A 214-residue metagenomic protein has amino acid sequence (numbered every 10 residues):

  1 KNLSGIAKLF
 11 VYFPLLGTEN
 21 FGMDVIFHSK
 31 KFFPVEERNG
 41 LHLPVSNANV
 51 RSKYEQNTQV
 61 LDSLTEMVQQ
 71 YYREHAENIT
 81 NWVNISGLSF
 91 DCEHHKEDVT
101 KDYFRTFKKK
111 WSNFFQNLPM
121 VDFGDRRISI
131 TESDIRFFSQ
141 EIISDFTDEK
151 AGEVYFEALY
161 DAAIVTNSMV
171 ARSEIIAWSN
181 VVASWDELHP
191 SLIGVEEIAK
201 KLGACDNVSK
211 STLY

Functional and structural regions predicted by a protein language model:
K1-Y214: GHKL/Bergerat-fold ATPase module
